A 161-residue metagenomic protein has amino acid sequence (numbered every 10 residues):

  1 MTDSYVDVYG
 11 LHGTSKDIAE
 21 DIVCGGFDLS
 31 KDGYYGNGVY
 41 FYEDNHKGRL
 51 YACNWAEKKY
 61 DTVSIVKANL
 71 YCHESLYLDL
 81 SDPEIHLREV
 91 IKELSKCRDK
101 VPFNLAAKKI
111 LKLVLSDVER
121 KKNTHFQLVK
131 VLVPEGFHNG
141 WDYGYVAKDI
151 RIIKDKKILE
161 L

Functional and structural regions predicted by a protein language model:
M1-Y35: ADP-ribose/NAD+-binding catalytic cleft of ART/PARP-like enzymes
D7-K16, F41-H46, N69-E74: Short, flexible loop/turn elements at secondary-structure junctions
V8, G36-G38, V63-K67: Extracellular structured ligand-interaction cores
G13, T62-L161: Active-site and NAD+-binding cores of ADP-ribose-processing enzymes
D17, Y40-Y42, A52, G140 (+2 more regions): Intrinsically disordered, low-complexity, compositionally biased regions/tails
E20-C24, L50-N54, E89-K92, K96 (+1 more regions): Charged/polar, solvent-exposed surface patches and flexible loops
V23-G25, Y51-Y71: Short, charge- and proline-biased low-complexity linear segments that act as flexible interaction/docking motifs
S30-E57: Extended catalytic/binding region for NAD+/ADP-ribose chemistry, centered on the ART fold
